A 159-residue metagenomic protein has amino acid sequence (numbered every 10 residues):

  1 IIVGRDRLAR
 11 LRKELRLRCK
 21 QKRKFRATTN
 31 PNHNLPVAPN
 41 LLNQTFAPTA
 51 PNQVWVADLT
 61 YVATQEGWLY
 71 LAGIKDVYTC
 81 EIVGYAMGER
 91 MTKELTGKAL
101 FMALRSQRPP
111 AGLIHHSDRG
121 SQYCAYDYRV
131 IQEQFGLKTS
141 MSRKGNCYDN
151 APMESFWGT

Functional and structural regions predicted by a protein language model:
I1-T159: Charged DNA-binding/catalytic regions of mobile-element recombinases
